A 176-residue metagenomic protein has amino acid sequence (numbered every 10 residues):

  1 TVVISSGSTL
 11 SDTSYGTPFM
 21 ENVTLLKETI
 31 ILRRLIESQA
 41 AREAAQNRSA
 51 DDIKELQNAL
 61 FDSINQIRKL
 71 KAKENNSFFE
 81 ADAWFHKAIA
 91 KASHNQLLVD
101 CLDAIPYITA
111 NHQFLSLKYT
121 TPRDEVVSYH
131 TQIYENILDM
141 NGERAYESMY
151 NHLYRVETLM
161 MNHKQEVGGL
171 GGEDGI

Functional and structural regions predicted by a protein language model:
T1-I36, R42, E166, L170 (+1 more regions): Short linear motifs at protein or domain termini
T9-P18, D62, S116, Q132: A composition-driven signal for long, intrinsically disordered, charge-rich low-complexity tracts
T17-T24, K69-K73, L117: Short coil/turn segments at secondary-structure junctions
T29-L115, V126-E135, R144-L159, H163: Conserved amphipathic alpha-helical segments that form helical-bundle/coiled-coil interaction surfaces
